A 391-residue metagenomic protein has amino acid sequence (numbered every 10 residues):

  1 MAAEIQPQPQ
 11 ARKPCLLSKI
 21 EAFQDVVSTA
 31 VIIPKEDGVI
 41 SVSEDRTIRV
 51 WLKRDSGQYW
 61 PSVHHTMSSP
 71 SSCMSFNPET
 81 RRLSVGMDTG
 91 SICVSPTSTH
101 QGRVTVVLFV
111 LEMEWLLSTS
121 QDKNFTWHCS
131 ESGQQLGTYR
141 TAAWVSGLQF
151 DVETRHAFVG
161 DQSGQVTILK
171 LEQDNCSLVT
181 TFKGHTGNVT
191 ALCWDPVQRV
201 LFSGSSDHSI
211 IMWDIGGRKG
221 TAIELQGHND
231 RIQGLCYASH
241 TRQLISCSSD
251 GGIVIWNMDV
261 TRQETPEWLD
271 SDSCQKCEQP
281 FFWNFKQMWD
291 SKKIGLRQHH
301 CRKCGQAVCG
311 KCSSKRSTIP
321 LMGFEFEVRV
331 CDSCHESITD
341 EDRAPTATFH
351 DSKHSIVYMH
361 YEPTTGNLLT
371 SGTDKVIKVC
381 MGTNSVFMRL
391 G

Functional and structural regions predicted by a protein language model:
M1-V31, K35-Q58, V63, P70-S72 (+7 more regions): Intrinsically disordered, low-complexity acidic/Ser/Thr/Pro-rich linker and tail segments in large eukaryotic scaffolds
Q8-Q10, L16-A22, Q58-M67, T97-Q101 (+9 more regions): Short C-terminal beta-strands that terminate individual repeats in beta-propeller domains, predominantly WD40 blades
Q24-I32, S68-F76, G102-F109, A143-F150 (+4 more regions): Canonical WD40 repeat/beta-propeller blade segments in eukaryotic WD-repeat proteins
K35-D37, E79-R81, E112-E114, E153-R155 (+3 more regions): Short coil/turn segments that connect the beta-strands within blades of beta-propeller domains
V42-D45, G86-T89, T119-D122, E153 (+5 more regions): Conserved strand-to-loop turn within each blade of WD40 beta-propeller repeats
I48-K53, I92-P96, F125-H128, V166-L171 (+3 more regions): WD40-repeat beta-propellers
S56-G57, S132-G133, R155, D174-C176 (+6 more regions): Short coil/turn linkers that define WD40 beta-propeller blade boundaries
H300-L321: Cys/His-coordinated zinc-finger cores
